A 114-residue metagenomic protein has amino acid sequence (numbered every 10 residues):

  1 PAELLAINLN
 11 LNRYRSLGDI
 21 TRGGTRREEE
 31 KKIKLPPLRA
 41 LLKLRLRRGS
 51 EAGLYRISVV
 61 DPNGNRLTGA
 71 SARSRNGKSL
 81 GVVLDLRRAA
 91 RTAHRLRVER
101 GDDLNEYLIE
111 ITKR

Functional and structural regions predicted by a protein language model:
P1-R114: Polar, acidic low-complexity tracts enriched in Ser/Thr/Gln/Glu with frequent Gly/Pro and Thr-Pro motifs
